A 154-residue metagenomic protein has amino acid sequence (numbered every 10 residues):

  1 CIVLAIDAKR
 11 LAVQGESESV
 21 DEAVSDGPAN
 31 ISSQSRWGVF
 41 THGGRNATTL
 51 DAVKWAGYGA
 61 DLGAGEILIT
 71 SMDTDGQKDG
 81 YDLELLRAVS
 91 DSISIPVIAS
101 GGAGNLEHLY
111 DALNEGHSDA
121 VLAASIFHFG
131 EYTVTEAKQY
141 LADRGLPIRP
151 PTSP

Functional and structural regions predicted by a protein language model:
C1-L68, D73-T74: Conserved anion-binding
I2-I6, I67-I69, V97-G101, D119-A123: Hydrophobic faces of well-ordered beta-strands that scaffold small-molecule active sites in alpha/beta enzyme cores
L4, I67, V89, A112 (+1 more regions): Conserved, mostly hydrophobic/aromatic
A12, E84-V121: Catalytic cores of alpha/beta
V20-A29, S33-S35, L85-R87, N114-H117 (+1 more regions): Short, hinge-like loop/turn segments at secondary-structure boundaries
T48, T70, D75-K78, I98-G102 (+1 more regions): Glycine- and other small-residue-rich loops at beta-strand/loop junctions that grip anionic moieties
T49-V53, D79-A88: Charged helix-capping and loop-helix junction motifs
D111-T152: C-terminal helical cap(s) of enzyme catalytic domains, especially alpha/beta-barrels
